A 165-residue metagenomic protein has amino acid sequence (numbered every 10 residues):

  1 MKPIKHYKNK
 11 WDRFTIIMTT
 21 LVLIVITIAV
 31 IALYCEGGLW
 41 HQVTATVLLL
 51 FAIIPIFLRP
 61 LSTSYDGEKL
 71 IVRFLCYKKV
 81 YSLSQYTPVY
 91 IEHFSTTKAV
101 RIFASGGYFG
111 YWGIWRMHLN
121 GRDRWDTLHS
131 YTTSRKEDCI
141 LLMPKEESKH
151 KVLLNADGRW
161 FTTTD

Functional and structural regions predicted by a protein language model:
M1-E36, L141, S148-H150: N-terminal membrane-targeting/pre-transmembrane regions
K2-P3, R73-S148: Non-transmembrane, membrane-adjacent beta-strand/coil modules in membrane-associated proteins and peripheral
I17, Y81-Q85, T162-D165: A short, polar/proline- and glycine-enriched secondary-structure boundary/capping micro-motif
V30, A52-I53: Alpha-helical transmembrane segments of multipass membrane proteins
Y34-L48: Hydrophobic alpha-helical transmembrane segments
I53-Y77: Transmembrane-cytosolic junction motif
S64, V80, L153-N155: Short aromatic/basic micro-patch
M143-D165: Cytosol-/stroma-facing membrane-proximal "stalk/adaptor" domains immediately downstream of transmembrane anchors
